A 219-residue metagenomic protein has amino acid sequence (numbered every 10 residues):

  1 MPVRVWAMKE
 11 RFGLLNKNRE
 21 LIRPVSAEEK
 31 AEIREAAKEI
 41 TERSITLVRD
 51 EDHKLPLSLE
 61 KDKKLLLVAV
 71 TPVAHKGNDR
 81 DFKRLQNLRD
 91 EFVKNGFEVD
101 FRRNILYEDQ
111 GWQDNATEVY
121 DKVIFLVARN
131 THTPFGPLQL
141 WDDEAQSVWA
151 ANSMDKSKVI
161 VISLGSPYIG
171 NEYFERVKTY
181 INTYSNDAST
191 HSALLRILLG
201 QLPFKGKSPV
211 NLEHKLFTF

Functional and structural regions predicted by a protein language model:
M1-F219: Preference for extracellular/luminal or secreted protein segments
